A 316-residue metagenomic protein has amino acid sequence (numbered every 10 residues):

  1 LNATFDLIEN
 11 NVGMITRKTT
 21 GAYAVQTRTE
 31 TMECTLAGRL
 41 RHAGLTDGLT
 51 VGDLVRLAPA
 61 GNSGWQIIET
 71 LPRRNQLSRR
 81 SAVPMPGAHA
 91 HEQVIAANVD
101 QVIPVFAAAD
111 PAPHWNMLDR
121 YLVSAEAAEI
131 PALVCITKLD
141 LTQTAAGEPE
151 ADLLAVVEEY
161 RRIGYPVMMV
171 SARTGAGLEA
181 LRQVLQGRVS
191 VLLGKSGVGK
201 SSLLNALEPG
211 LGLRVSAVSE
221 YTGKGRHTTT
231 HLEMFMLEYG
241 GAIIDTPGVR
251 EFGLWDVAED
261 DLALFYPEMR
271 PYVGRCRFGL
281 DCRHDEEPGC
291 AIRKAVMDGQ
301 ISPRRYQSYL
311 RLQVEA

Functional and structural regions predicted by a protein language model:
A3-E9, G21, T46-G64, E69-I95 (+4 more regions): Helix-rich effector regions associated with P-loop NTPase G domains
V12-T35: S1/OB-fold single-stranded RNA-binding interface
T31-G48: Beta-strand/loop nucleic-acid-binding surfaces
Q66, A90, V94-V99, A108-A112 (+1 more regions): Switch/coupling subdomain of P-loop NTPase systems
N98-F106, E129-L139, G164-M169: Conserved beta-strand/loop subsegment of P-loop NTPase cores
L141-V198: Canonical P-loop GTPase G-domain recognition
K200-L213: A conserved segment at the C-terminal end of the G1
